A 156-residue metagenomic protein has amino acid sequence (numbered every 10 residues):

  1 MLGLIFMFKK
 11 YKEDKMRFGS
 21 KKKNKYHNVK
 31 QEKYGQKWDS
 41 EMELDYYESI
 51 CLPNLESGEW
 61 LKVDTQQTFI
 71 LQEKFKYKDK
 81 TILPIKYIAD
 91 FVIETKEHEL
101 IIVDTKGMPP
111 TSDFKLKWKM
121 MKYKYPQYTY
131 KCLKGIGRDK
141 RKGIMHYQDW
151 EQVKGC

Functional and structural regions predicted by a protein language model:
L2-C156: Electrostatic, structured charged patches in enzyme active sites and in nucleic-acid/phosphate-binding
